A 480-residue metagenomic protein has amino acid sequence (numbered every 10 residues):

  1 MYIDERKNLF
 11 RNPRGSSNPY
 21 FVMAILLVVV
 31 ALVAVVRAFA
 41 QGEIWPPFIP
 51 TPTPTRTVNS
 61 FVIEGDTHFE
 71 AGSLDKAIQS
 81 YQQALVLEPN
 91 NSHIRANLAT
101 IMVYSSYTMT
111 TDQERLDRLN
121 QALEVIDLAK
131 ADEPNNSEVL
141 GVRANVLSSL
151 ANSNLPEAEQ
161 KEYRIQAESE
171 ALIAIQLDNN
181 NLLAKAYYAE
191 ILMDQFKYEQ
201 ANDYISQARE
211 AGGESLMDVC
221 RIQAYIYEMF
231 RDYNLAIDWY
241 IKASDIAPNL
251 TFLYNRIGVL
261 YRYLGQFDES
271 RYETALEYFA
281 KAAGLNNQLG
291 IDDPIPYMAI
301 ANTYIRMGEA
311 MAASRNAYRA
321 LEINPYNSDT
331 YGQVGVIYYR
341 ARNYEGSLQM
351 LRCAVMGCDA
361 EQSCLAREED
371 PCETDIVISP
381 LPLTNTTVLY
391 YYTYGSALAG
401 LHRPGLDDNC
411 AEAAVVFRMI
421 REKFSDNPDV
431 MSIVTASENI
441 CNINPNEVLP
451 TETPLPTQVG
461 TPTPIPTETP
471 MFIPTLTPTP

Functional and structural regions predicted by a protein language model:
Y2-R56, Q176-Y187, F196: Long, contiguous interaction/recruitment modules in multidomain scaffold/adaptor proteins
A40-A71, Q79, Q83-V86, N90 (+17 more regions): Ser/Thr-rich, Proline-interspersed low-complexity disordered segments
D66, T100, Y104-Y107, N145 (+10 more regions): Residue-level recognition of tetratricopeptide repeat
I94, V139, A184, D218-V219 (+7 more regions): TPR alpha-solenoid repeat register
N97, V142, Y187, R221-I222 (+6 more regions): Canonical tetratricopeptide repeat
